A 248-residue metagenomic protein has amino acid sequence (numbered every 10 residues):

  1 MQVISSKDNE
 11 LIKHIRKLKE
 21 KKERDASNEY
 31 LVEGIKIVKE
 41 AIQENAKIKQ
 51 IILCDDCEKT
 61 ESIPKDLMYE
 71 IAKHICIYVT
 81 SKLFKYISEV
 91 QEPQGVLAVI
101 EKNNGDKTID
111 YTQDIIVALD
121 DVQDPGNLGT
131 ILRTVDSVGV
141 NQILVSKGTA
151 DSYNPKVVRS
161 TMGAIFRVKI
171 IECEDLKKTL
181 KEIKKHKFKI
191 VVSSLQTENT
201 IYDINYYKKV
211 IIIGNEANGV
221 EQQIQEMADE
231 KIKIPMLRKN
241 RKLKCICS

Functional and structural regions predicted by a protein language model:
M1-C247: Post-transcriptional modification and biogenesis factors for structured RNAs of the translation apparatus
